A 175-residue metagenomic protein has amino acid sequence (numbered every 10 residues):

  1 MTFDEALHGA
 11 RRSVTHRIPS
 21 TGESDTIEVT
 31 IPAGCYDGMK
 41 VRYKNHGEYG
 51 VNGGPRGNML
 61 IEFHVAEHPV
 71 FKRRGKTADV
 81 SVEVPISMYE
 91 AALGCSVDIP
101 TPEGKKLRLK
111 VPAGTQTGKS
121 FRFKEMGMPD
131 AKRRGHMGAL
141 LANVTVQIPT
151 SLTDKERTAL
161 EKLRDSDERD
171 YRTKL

Functional and structural regions predicted by a protein language model:
D4-A6: Active-site beta-strand->loop segment that positions catalytic residues and contacts the acyl thioester
G9-S20: Conserved AWS/pre-SET-to-SET junction and N-terminal core of the SET lysine methyltransferase domain, specifically
E23-L175: Intrinsically disordered, low-complexity linker/assembly segments
